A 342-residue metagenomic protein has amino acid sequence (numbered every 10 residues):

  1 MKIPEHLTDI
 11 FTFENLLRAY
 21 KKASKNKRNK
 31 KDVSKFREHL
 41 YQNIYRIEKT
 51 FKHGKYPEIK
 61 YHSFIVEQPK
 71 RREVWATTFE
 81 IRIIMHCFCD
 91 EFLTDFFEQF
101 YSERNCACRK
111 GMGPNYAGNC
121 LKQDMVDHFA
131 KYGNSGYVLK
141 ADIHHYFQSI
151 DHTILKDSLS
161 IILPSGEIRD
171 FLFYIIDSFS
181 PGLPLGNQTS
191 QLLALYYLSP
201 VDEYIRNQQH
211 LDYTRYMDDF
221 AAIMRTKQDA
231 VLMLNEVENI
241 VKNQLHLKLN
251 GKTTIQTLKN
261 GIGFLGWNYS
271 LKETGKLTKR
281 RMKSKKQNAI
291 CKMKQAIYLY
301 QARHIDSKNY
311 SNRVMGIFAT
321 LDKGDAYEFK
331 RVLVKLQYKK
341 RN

Functional and structural regions predicted by a protein language model:
M1-P184: Conserved pre-catalytic core of RNA-dependent polymerases
N43, N119, D124-M217, A221-E236 (+4 more regions): Conserved polymerase palm-domain catalytic core
I47-K52, M233-Q244: Inter-domain linker/hinge segments that demarcate the starts of reverse transcriptase and RNase H-type modules
T77, H86, I175-S178, E203 (+2 more regions): Right-hand nucleic-acid polymerase module
F92-F100, E203-I205, D325-Y327: Short helix-capping/linker segments at secondary-structure and domain boundaries
E98-Q99, N207-D212, L245-L249: Surface-exposed helix-capping loop/turn segments at secondary-structure junctions
A107-Y116, A221-M224, I255-G261: Beta-rich nucleic-acid/ligand-interaction surfaces
